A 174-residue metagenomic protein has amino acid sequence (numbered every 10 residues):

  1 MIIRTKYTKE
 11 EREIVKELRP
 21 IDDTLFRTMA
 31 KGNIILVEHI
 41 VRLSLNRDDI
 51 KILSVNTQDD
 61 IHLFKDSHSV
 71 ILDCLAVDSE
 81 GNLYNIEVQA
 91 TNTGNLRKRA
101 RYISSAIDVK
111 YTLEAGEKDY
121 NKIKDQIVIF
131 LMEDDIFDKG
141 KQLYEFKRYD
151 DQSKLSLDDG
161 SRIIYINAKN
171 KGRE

Functional and structural regions predicted by a protein language model:
M1-E174: Elongated, amphipathic alpha-helical interaction scaffolds
